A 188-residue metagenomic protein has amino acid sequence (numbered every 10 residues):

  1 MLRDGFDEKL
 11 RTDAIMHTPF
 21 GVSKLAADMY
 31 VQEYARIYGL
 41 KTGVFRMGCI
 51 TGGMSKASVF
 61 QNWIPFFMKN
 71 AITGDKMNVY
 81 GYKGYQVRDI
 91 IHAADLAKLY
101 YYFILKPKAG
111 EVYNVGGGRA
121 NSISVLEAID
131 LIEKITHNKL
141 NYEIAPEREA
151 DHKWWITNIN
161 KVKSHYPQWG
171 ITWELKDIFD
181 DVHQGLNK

Functional and structural regions predicted by a protein language model:
M1-V44, V59: Catalytic helix-loop patch of NAD(P)-dependent Rossmann-fold dehydrogenases
R3-R11, M68-Y80, K106, I135-I144: A short C-terminal helix-loop "cap" of Rossmann-like NAD(P)-dependent dehydrogenase/epimerase domains
T18-P19, G43-N62, V87: Flexible, glycine-rich beta-alpha linker
P19, F60, A93, N121 (+3 more regions): Amphipathic alpha-helical segment in the mid-to-C-terminal domain of diverse UDP/GDP-sugar glycosyltransferases
L25, Y38, T51-P65, D75 (+6 more regions): Glycine/proline-rich active-site loop of Rossmann-fold NAD(P)-dependent oxidoreductases
Y82-K83, V112-Y113, L126-I129, H137-W154: C-terminal "lid/loop" region of Rossmann-like NAD(P)-dependent oxidoreductases
A93, V112, E147-W169: Conserved C-terminal active-site "lid" loop/helix of NAD(P)H-dependent oxidoreductases that clamps the redox cofactor
N160-K161, W173-K188: Amphipathic terminal alpha-helices
